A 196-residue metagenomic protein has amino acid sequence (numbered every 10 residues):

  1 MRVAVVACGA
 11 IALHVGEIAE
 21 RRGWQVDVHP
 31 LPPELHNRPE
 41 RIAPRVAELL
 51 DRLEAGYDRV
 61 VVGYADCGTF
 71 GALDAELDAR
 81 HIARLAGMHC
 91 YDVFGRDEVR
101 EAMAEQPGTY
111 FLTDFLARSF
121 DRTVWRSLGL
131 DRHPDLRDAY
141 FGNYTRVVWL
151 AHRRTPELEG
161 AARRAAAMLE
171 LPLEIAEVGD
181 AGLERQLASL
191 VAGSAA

Functional and structural regions predicted by a protein language model:
M1-R22: N-terminal basic/disordered segments at the start of proteins
V6-L13, L35-H36, G63-L73, M88-D92 (+3 more regions): Gly/Ser/Thr-rich loops at beta-strand to alpha-helix junctions that form or flank small-molecule/cofactor-binding
G23-V26, G56, A79-L85, R164-G179: Structural alpha-beta junctions
Q25-I42, I175-E177: A short beta-strand-loop structural module common to alpha/beta enzyme folds
P39-R52: Glycine-rich, highly charged phosphate/nucleotide-binding loops
A72-V124: Long, charge-dense
P107-L158: A conserved mid-domain beta-alpha-beta active-site/ligand-binding segment of alpha/beta enzyme cores
A151-A196: C-terminal, charge/polar-rich interaction regions
